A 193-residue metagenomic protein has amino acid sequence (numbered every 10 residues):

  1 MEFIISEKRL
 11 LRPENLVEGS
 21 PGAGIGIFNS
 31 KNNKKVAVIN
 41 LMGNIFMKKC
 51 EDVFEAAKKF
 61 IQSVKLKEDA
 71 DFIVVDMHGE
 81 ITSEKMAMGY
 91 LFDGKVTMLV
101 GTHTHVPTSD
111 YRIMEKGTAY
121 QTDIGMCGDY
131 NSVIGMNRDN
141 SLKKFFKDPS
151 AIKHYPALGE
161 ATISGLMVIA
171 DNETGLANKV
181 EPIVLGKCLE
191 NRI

Functional and structural regions predicted by a protein language model:
M1-I193: Acidic, metal/ion-coordinating pockets
